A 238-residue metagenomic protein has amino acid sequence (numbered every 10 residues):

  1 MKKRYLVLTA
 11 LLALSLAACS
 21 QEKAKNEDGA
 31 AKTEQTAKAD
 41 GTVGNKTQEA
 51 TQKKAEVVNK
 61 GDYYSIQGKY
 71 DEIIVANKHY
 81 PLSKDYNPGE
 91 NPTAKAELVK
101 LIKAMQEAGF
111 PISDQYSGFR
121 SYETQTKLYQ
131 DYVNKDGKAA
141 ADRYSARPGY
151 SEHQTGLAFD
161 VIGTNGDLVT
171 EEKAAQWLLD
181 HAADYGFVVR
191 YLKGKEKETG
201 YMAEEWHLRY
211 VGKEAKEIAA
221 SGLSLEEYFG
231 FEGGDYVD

Functional and structural regions predicted by a protein language model:
M1-Y5: Positively charged n-region of N-terminal signal peptides that target proteins for export
T9: Short, structured surface segments that line ligand/substrate-binding pockets
S15-A18: C-terminal motif of bacterial Sec signal peptides marking the signal peptidase cleavage site
S20-D238: Extracytoplasmic cell-surface/polysaccharide-interacting catalytic and binding patches
